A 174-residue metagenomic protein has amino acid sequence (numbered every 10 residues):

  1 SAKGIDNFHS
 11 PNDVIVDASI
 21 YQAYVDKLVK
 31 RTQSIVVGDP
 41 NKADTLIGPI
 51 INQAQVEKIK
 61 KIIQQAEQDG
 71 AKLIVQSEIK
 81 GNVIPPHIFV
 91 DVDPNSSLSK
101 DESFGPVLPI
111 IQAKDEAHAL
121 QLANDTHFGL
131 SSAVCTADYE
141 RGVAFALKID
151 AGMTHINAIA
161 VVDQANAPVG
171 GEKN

Functional and structural regions predicted by a protein language model:
S1-D93, L122, I156: ALDH superfamily catalytic-core signature
V36, I63, K80-N174: Conserved C-terminal structural/oligomerization subdomain of aldehyde/semialdehyde dehydrogenase
